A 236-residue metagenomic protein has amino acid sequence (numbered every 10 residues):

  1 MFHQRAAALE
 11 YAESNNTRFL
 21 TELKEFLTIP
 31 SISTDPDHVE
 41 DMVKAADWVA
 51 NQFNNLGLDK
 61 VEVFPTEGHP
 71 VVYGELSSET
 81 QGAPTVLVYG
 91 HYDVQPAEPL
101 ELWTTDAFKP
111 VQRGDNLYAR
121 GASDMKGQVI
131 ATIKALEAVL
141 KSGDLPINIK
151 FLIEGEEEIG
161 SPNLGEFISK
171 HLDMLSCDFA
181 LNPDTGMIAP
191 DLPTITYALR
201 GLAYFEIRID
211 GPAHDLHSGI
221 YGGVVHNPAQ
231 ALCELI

Functional and structural regions predicted by a protein language model:
F2-R120, V139-L145: Acidic/His- and Gly-rich active-site-bordering loop/insert found across diverse amide/peptide-bond hydrolases
D35, P70, Q95-P96, E158-S161 (+2 more regions): Flexible loop/turn segments at secondary-structure boundaries
V71, N148, L202-Y204: Broad gene-expression machinery/nucleic-acid interaction feature
G90-Y92, G114, G155-E156, P183-T185 (+1 more regions): Fold-independent oxyanion-binding glycine-rich loops and adjacent beta-strand/coil segments at enzyme active sites
D115-I130, E158, G222, H226-Q230: Short, conserved micro-motifs enriched in small and acidic residues
S123-A198: Acidic/histidine-rich catalytic neighborhood of metal-dependent amide-processing enzymes
G165, L172-I236: Midchain, well-structured core segments that form catalytic/ion-binding scaffolds
